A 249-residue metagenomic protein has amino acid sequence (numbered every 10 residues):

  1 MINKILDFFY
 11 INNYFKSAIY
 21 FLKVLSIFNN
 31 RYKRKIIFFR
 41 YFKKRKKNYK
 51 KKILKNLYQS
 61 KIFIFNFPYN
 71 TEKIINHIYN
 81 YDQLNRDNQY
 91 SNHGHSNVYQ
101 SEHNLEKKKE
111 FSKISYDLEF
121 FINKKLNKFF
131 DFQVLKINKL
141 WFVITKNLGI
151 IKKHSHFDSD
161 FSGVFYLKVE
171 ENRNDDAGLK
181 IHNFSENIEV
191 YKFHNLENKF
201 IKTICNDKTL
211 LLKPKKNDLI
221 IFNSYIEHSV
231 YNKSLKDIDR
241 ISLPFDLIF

Functional and structural regions predicted by a protein language model:
M1-N48: Membrane-proximal basic amphipathic "stem/tether" segments
Y41-F130, I150, G178: Non-heme Fe(II)/2-oxoglutarate
P68-N70, Y166-K168, D246-I248: Solvent-exposed residues in well-ordered beta-strands and their adjoining turns, especially edge/terminal strands
D131-L140: A short coil-to-beta-strand element that immediately follows conserved catalytic motifs
T145-L219, D239: Catalytic core of non-heme Fe(II) oxygenases with the double-stranded beta-helix
I151-H154, H228-S234: Short beta-strand His + acidic residue motifs that chelate non-heme Fe in jelly-roll/DSBH and cupin folds
G163-V164, D237-F249: A short hydrophobic beta-strand segment most commonly corresponding to one strand of the jelly-roll/cupin
I221-I226: Short, proline-centered helix/strand-breaking motifs
